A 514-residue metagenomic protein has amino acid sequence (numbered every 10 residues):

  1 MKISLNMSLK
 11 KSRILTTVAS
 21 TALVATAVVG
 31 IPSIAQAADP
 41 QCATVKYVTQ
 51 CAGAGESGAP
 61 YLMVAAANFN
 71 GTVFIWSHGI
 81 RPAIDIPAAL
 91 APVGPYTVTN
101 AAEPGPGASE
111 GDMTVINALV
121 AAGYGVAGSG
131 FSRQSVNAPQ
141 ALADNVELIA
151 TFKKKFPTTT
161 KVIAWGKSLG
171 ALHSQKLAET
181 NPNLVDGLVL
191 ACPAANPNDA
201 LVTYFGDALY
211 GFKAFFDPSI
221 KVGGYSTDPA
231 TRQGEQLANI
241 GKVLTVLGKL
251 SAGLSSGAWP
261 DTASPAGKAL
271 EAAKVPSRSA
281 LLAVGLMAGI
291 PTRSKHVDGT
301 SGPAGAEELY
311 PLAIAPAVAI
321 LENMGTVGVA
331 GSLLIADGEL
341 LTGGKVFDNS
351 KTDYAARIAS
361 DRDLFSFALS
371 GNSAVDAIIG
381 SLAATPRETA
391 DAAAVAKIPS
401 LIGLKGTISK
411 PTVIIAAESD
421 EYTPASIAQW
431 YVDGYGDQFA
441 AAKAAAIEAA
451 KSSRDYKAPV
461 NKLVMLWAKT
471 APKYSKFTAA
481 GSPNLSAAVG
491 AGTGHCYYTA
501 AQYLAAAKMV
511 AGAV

Functional and structural regions predicted by a protein language model:
K2-A37: Secretory targeting and sorting signals
A38-V514: C-terminal His-loop and adjacent cap/lid subdomain of alpha/beta-hydrolase
